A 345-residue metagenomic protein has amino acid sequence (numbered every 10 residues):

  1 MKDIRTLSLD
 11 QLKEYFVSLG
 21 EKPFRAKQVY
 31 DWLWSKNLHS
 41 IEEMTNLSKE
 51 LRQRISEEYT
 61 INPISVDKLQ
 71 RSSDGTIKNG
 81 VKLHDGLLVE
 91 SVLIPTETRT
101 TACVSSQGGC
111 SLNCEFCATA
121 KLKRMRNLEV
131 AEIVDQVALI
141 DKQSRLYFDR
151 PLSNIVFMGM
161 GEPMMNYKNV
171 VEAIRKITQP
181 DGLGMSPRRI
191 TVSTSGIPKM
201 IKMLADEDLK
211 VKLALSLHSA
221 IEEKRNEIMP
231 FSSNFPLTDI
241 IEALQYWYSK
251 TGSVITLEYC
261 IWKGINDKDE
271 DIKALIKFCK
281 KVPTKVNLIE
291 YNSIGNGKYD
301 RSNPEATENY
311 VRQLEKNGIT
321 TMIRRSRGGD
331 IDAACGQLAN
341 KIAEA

Functional and structural regions predicted by a protein language model:
M1-V89, P95, Q245-V254, I261-A345: Auxiliary Fe-S-binding modules of radical SAM enzymes
L9, S111, I197-K199, E222 (+1 more regions): Alpha-helix N-cap/helix-start and coil->helix boundary motif
S72, S105-S106, S193, S216: Short linear Ser/Thr-Pro motifs
I77, V89, T100-V104, L112 (+1 more regions): Generic beta-strand structural signal
L93-I94, N169: Residue-level structural signal for beta-strand termini and adjacent loop
P95-L139: Canonical Radical SAM [4Fe-4S] cluster-binding loop centered on the CxxxCxxC motif and its immediate flanking residues
D141-N317: Conserved AdoMet/S-adenosylmethionine-binding subsite of the radical SAM
